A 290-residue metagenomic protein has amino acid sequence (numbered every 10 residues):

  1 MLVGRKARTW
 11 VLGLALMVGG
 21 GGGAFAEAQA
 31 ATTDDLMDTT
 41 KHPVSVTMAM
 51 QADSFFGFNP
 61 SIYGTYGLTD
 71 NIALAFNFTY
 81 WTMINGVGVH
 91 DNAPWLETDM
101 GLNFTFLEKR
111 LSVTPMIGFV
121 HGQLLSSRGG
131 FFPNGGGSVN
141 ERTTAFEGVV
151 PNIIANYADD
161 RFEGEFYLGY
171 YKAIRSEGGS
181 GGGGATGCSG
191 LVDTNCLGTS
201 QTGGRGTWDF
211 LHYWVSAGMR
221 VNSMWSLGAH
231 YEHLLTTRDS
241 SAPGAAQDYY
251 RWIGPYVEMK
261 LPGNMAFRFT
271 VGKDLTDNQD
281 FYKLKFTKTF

Functional and structural regions predicted by a protein language model:
L2-V11: Bacterial N-terminal signal peptides that target proteins for export
V11-G22: Bacterial N-terminal signal peptides
G23-I84, T186-T199, T289: Short glycine/proline- and aromatic-enriched beta-strand/turn motifs that initiate or cap beta-hairpins
P43-V46, D70-F76, T105-V113, D160-F166 (+2 more regions): Repeated loop/turn-to-beta-strand initiation elements of outer-membrane beta-barrel proteins
T47, Y63-T65, D99-N103, N152-N156 (+3 more regions): Outer-membrane beta-barrel architecture
L74-L211, V215, Y231, T236-Y249: Outer-membrane pore/translocation modules
P255-N264, D277-F290: Outer-membrane beta-barrel "beta-signal"
G272-T276: Short, exposed beta-strand-loop hairpins at the edges of beta-sheets in extracellular/periplasmic proteins
